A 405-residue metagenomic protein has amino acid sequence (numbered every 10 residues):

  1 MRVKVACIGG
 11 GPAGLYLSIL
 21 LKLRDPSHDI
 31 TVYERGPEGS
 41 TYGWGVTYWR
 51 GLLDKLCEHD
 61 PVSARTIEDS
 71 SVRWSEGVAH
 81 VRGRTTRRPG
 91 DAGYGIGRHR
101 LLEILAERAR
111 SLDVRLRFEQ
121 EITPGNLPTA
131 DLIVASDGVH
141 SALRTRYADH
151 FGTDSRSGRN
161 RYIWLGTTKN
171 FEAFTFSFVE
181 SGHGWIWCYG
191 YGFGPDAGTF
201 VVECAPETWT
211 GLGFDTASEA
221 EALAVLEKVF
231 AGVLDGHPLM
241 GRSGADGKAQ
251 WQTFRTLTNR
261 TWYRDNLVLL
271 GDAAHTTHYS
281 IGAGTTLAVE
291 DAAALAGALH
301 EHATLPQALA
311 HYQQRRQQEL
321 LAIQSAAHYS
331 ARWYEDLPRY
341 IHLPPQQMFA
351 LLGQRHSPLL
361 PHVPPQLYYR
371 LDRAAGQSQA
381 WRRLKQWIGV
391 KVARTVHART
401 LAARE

Functional and structural regions predicted by a protein language model:
M1-A13: Beta1/beta-strand and adjacent pyrophosphate-binding region of the FAD-binding site in flavoprotein oxidoreductases
M1-R2, R50-W164, R370-K391: Conserved N-terminal helical subregion
R2, L23, G297-E405: C-terminal helical "tail/cap" subdomain of flavin- and related membrane-associated enzymes
G10-L20, V134-A135, K248-Y329, W333-E335: Conserved mid-domain beta->alpha element of the FAD-binding
A13, E38, H140: Conserved Rossmann-like nucleotide-cofactor binding loop
K22-G43: Glycine-rich FAD pyrophosphate-binding loop
P37-K55: Conserved N-terminal glycine-rich FAD pyrophosphate-binding loop of Rossmann-like flavoproteins
E107, T129-F254: Conserved FAD-binding catalytic core of PHBH/FMO-like flavoproteins
